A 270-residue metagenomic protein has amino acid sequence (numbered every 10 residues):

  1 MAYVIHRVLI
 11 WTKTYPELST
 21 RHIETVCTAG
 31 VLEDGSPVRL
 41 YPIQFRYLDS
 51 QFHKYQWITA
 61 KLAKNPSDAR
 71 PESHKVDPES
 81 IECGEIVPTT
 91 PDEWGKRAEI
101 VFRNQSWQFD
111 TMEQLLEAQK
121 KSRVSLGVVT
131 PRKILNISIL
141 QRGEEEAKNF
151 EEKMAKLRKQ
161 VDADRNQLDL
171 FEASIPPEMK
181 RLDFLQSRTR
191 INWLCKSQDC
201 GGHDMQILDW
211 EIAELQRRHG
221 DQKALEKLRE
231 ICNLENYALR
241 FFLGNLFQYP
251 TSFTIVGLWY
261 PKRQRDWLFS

Functional and structural regions predicted by a protein language model:
M1, I5, I86-S270: Nucleic-acid-binding small beta-barrel platforms of the OB/S1 family and closely associated recruitment extensions
A2-P66: N-terminal ordered "arm"
V26, Q56, E72, Y237-L239: Structural beta-strand/beta-sheet cores of well-ordered domains, especially the beta-sheet scaffolds that support
Q44, Q51-K54, L62-A63, V76-D77 (+1 more regions): Compact, glycine/acidic-enriched structural inserts
S50, R70-E72, T251: Short acidic, gly/pro-rich beta-turn/loop elements at beta-sheet edges and active-site/ligand-binding grooves
W57, K75-D77, L258: General N-terminal targeting signals
P66-V76: Short, Lys/Arg- and Gly-enriched loop/turn segments at beta-strand edges
